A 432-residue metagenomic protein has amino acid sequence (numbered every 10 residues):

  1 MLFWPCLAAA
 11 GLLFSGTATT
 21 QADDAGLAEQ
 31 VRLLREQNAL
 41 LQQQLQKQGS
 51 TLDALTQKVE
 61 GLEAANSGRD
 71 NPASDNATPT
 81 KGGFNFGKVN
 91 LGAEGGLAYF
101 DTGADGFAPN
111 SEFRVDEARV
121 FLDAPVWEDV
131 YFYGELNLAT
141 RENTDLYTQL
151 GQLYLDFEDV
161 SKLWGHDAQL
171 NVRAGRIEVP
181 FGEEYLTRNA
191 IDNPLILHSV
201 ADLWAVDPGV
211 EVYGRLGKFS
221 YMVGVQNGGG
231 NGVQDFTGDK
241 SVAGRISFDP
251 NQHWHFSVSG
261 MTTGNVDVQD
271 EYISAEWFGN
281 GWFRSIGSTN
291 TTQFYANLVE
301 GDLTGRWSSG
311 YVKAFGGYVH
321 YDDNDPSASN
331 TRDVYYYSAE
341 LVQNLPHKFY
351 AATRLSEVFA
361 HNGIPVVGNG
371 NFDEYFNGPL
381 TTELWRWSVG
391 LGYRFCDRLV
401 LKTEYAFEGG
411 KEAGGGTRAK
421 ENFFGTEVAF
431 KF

Functional and structural regions predicted by a protein language model:
W4-S15: Bacterial N-terminal signal peptides
G16-G103, F432: N-terminal periplasmic/intermembrane-space "pro-region" immediately following the signal or transit peptide
A25-G26, A65, P72, A77 (+12 more regions): Intrinsically disordered, low-complexity regions of eukaryotic proteins
Q30-Q37, L41, G49, V59-E60 (+15 more regions): A general secondary-structure boundary signal
Q46, G106-F107, L153-F157, S161-L163 (+3 more regions): Outer-membrane beta-barrel pore domains
A77-G230, F236-T262, D333, E340-G363: Outer membrane beta-barrel
